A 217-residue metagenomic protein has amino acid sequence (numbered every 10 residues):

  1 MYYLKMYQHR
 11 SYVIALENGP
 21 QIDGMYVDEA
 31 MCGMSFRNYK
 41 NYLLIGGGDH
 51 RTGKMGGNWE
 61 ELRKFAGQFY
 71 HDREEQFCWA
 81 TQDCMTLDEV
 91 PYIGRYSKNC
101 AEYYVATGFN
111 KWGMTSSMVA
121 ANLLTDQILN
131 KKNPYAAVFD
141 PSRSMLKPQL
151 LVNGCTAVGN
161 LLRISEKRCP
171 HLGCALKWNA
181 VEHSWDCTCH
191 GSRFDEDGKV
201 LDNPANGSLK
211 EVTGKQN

Functional and structural regions predicted by a protein language model:
M1-Y39, L43-G46: Flavin-dependent oxidoreductases
H9, E29-M31, D88, H171 (+1 more regions): Short beta-strand-initiation
I14, R163-N217: Rieske [2Fe-2S] iron-sulfur-binding domain
E17-G19, H71-F77, F194-D197: Short Pro/Gly-enriched beta-strand edge/turn motifs at strand-loop
E29-A30, K40, K54-K64, Q68-L150 (+1 more regions): C-terminal catalytic lobe of FAD-dependent flavoproteins
L43, A101-Y103, W185, N217: Hydrophobic residues embedded in beta-strands of well-ordered beta-sheets
Q149-C169: Acidic, Ser/Thr-rich low-complexity intrinsically disordered segments
